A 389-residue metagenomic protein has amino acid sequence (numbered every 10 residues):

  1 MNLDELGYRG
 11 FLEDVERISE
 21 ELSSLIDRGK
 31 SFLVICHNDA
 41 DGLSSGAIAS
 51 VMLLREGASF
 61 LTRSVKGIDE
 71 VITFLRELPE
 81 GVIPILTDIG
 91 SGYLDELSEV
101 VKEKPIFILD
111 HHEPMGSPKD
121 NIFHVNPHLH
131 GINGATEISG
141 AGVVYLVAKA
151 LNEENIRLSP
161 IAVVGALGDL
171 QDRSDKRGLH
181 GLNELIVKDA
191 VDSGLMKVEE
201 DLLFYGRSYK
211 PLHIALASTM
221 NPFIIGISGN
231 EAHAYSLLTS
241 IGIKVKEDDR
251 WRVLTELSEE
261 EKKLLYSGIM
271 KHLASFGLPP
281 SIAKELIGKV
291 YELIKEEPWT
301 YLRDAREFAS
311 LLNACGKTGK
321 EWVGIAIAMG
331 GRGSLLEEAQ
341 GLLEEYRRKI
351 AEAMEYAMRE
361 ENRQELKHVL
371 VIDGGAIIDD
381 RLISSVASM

Functional and structural regions predicted by a protein language model:
M1-L311, C315-M389: Replace "Mg2+/Mn2+-dependent" with "divalent metal-dependent
